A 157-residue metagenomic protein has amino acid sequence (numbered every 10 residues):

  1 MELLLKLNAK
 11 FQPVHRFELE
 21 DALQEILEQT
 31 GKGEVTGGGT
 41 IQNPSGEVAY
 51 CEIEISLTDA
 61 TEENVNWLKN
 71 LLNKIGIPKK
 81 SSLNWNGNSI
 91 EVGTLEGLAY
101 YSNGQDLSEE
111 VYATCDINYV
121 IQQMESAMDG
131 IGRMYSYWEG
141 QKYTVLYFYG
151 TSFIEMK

Functional and structural regions predicted by a protein language model:
M1-Q24, E96-Q105: Short, extreme N-terminal segment that most often corresponds to the first beta-strand
Q12-E18, A60-L68, V111, F153-K157: Short, conserved charged micro-motifs
L19-L23, N64-I75, I117-M124, K157: Short amphipathic alpha-helices in soluble, non-transmembrane regions that often serve as interface/regulatory elements
I26-V35, G76-P78, E125-I131: Short secondary-structure junctions
G31-E63, R133-E155: Short, intrinsically disordered low-complexity segments
G46-E91: Long amphipathic alpha-helical segments with strong coiled-coil/leucine-zipper propensity
L72-V120: Surface-exposed beta-loop interaction hotspot
Y112, D116-E139: Intrinsically disordered, low-complexity segments enriched in Gly and acidic/Ser/Thr residues that form flexible
